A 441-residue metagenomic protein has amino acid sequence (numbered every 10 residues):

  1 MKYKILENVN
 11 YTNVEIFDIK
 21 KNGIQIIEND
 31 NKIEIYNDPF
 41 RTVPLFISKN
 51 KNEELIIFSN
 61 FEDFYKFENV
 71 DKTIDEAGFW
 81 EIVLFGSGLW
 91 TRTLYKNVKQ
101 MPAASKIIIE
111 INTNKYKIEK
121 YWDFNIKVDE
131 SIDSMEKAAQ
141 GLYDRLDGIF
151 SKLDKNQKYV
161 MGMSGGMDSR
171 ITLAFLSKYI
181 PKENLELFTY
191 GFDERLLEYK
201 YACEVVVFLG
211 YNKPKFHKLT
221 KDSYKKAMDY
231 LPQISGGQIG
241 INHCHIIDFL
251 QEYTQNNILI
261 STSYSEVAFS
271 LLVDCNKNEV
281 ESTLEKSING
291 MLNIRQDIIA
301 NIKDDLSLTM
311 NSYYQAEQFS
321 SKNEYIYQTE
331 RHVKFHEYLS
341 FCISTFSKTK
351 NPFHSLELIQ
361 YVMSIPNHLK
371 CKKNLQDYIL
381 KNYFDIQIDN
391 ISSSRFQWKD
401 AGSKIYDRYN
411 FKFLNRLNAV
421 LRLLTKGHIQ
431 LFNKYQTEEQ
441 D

Functional and structural regions predicted by a protein language model:
M1-H217: Cysteine-centered catalytic environments shared across enzyme families
P39-V43, E62-F64, M167-S169, D193-R195 (+6 more regions): Short, solvent-exposed loop/turn segments at secondary-structure junctions
N60-F61, D123-K127, P181-L185, D229 (+3 more regions): Short acidic (Asp/Glu) and glycine-rich catalytic loops that position anionic groups and cofactors
P102, K137, G141, R145 (+9 more regions): Generic recognition of stable, solvent-exposed alpha-helical segments in well-folded globular domains
Y199, C203-I234, A268, I298 (+1 more regions): A conserved beta-strand->alpha-helix junction
A227-I246, E252-C275: Extended catalytic-interface subdomain
V267-A268, E281-G402, Q436, D441: Conserved glycine-rich, hydrophobic/aromatic-active-site segments that form phosphate/pyrophosphate or metal-binding
V273-K277, D385-D441: PAPS-dependent sulfotransferase catalytic core
